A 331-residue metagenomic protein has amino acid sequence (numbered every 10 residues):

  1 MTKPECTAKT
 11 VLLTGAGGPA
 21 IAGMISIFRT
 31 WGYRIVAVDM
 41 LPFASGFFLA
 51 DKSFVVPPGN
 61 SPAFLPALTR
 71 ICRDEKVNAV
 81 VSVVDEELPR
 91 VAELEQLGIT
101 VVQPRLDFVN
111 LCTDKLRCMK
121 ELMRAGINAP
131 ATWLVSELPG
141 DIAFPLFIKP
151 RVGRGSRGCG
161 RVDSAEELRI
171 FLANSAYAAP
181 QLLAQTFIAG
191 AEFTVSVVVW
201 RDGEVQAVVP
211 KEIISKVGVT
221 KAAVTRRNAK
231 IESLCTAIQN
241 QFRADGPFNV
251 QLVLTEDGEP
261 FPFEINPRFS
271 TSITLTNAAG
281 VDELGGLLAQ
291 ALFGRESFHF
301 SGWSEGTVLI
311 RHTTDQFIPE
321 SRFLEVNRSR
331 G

Functional and structural regions predicted by a protein language model:
M1-R105: ATP-binding N-terminal substructure of ATP-dependent carboxylate-amine bond-forming enzymes
T14, F54, E75, A229-G331: ATP-dependent carboxylate activation and anion-phosphoryl transfer catalytic cores that bind Mg-ATP to form
L41, V84, R151, F187-I188 (+4 more regions): Anionic group-transfer/hydrolysis microenvironments
G46-F48, A63-P66, N110-R117, S156-G158 (+1 more regions): Short, charged, surface-exposed secondary-structure boundary motifs
V109-A189, W200-E204, A229-E232: Active-site nucleotide/adenylate-binding loops and adjacent lid/helix of ATP-dependent enzymes
D163-R243, V253-F261: Phosphate-binding site of ATP-dependent enzymes
